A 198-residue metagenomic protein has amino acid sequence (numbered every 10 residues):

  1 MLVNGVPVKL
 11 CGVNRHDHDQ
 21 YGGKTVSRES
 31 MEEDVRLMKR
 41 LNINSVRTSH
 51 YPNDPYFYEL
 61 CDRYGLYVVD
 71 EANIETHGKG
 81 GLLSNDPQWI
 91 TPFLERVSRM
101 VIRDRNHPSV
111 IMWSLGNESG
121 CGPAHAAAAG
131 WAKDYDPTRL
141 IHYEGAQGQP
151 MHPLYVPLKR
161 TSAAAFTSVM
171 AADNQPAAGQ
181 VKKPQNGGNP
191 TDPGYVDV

Functional and structural regions predicted by a protein language model:
M1-M38, E59: N-terminal carbohydrate-binding accessory modules
V35-M38, S45-V198: Substrate-binding/catalytic cleft of secreted carbohydrate-active enzymes, primarily glycoside hydrolases
